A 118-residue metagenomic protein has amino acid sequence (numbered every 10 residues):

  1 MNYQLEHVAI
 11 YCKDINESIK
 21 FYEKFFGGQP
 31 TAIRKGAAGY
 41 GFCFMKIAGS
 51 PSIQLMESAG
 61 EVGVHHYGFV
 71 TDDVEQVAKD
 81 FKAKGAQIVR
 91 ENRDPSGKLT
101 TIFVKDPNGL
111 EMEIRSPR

Functional and structural regions predicted by a protein language model:
M1, T31, A78-R118: Vicinal oxygen chelate
N2-Y3, A9-P51: Core segments of cupin and vicinal oxygen chelate
Q4-K13, C43-K46, A59-K84, T100-K105: Vicinal oxygen chelate
K35-A37, A59-E61, D94-S96: A short beta-turn/loop motif at secondary-structure boundaries
S50-Q54, G109-E111: Short, charged/polar, Gly/Pro-enriched secondary-structure boundary elements
Q54-M56, V89: A generic local structural motif
M56-S58, P117: Short beta-strand micro-motifs enriched in acidic
